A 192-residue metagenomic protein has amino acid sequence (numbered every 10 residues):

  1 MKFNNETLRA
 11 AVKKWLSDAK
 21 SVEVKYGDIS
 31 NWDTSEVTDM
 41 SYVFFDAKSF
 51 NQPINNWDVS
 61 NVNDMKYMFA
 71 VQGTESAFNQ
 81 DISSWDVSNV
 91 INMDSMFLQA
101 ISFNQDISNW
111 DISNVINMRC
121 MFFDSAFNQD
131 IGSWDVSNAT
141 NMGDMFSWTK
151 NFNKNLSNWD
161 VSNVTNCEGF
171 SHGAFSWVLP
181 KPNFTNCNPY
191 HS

Functional and structural regions predicted by a protein language model:
M1-S192: Negatively charged
